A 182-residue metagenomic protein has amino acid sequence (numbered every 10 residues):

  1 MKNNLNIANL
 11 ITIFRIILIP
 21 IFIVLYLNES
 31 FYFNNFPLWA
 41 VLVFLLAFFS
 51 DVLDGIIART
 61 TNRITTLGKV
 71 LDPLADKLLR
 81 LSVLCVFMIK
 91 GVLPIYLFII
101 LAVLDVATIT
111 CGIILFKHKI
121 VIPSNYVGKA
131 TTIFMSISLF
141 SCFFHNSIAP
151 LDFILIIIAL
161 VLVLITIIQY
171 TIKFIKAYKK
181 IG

Functional and structural regions predicted by a protein language model:
M1-G182: Alpha-helical transmembrane bundles and membrane-interface segments of multipass inner-membrane proteins
